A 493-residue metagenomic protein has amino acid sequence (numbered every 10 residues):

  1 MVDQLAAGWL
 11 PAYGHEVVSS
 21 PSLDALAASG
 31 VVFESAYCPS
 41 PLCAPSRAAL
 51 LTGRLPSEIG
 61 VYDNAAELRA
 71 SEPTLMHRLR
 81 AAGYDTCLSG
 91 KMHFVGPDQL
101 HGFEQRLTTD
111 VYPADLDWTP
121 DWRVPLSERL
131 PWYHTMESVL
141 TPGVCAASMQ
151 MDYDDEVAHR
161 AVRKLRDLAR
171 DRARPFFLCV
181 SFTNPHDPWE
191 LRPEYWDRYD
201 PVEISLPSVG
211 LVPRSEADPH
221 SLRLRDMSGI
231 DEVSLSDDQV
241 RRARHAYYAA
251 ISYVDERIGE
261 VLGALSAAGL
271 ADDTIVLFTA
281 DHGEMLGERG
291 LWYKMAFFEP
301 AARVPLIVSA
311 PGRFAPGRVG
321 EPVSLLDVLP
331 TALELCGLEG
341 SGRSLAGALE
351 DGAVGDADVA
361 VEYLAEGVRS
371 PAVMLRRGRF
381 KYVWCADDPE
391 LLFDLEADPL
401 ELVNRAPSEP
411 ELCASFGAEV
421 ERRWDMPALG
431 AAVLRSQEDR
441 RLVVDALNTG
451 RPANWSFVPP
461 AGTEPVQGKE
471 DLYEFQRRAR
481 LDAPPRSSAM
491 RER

Functional and structural regions predicted by a protein language model:
M1-W384, E390, P399-S415, R451-R493: Formylglycine-dependent sulfatase
E396: Residues forming the ATP-binding cleft of Hanks-type serine/threonine protein kinase domains
P407-R451: A contiguous, mid-protein "functional segment" used to position or interact with cofactors/ions or partner subunits
